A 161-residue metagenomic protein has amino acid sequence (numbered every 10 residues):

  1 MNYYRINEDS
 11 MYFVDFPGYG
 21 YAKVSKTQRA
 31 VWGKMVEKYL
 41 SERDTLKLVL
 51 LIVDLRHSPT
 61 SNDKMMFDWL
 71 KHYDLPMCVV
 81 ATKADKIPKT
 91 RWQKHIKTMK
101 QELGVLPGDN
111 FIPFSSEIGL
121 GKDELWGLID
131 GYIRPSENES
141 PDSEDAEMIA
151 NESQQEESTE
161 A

Functional and structural regions predicted by a protein language model:
M1-E8: Switch I (effector-binding) loop of TRAFAC-class P-loop GTPase G-domains
Y4, T82, L125: Residue-level signal for inorganic ion chemistry
D9-K34, D54-H57: Switch II (G3) loop of P-loop NTPases
Y21-V24, T60, P88-K89, G121: Conserved protein kinase catalytic core
K34-D109: Conserved C-terminal guanine-recognition region of P-loop GTPase G domains, centered on the G4
K86-S143: Canonical P-loop GTPase G-domain recognition
E144-A161: Long, low-complexity, intrinsically disordered segments
